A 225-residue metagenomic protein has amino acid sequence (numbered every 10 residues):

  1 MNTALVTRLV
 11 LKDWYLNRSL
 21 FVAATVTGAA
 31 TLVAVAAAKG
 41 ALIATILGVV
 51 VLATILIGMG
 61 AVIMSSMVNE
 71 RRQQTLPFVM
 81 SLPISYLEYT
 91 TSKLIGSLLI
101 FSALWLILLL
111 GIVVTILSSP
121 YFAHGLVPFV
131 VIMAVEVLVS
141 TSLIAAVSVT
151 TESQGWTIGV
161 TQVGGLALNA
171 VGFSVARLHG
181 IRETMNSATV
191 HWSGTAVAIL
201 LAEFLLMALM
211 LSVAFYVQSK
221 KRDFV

Functional and structural regions predicted by a protein language model:
M1-T75, Y86-V225: Hydrophobic alpha-helical transmembrane segments of membrane proteins
